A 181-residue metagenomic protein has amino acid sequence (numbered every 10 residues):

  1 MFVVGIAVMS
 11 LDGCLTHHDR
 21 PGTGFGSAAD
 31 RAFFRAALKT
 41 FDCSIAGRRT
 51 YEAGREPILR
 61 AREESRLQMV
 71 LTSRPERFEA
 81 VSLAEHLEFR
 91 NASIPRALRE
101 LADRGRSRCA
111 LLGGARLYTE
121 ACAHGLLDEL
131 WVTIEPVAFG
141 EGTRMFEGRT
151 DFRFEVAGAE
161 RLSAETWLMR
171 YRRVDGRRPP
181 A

Functional and structural regions predicted by a protein language model:
M1-A181: Enzymes that bind and transform nitrogen-containing heteroaromatic metabolites
